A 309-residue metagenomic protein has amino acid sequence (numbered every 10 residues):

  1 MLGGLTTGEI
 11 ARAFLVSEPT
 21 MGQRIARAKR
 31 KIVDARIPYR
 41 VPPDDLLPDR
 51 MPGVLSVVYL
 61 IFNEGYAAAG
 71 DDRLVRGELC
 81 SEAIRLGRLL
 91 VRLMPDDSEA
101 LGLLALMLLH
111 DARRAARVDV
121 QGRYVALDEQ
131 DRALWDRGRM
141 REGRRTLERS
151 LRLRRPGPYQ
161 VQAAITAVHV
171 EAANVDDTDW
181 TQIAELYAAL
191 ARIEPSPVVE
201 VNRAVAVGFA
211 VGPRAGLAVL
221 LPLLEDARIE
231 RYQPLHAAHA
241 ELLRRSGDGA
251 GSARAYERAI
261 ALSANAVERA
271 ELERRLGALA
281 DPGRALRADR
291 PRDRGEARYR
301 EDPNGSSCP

Functional and structural regions predicted by a protein language model:
M1-E9, V16-A188: Amphipathic helix-loop-helix modules that constitute alpha-helical solenoid scaffolds
L55-S56, G102, L109, I165 (+5 more regions): TPR/TPR-like alpha-solenoid signature
G87, M94, R154, Y187 (+4 more regions): Alpha-helical junction/boundary sensor with strong preference for TPR arrays
L108, A167-E171, V207, L243 (+1 more regions): Residue at a conserved register position within TPR or TPR-like alpha-solenoid repeats
D111, N174-D177, A210-V211, S246 (+1 more regions): Structural motif corresponding to the intra-repeat A-B loop/turn of tetratricopeptide repeats
E194-E200, E230-L235: Generic helix N-cap/helix-start motif at coil->alpha-helix transitions
